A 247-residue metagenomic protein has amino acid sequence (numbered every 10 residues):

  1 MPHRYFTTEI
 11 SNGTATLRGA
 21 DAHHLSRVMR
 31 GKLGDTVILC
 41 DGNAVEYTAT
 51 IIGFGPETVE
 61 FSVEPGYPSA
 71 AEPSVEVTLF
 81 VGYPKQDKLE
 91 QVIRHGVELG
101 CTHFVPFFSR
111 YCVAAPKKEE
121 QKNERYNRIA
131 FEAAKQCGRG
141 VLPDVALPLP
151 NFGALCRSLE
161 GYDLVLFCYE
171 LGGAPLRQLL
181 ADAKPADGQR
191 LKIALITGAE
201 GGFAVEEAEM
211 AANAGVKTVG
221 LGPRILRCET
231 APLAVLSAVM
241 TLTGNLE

Functional and structural regions predicted by a protein language model:
M1-P68: N-terminal positively charged helical leader segments and presequences
A15-L17, S74-T78, L191-A194, A212-L221: Glycine/charged-rich beta-loop-alpha catalytic/anionic-binding loops adjacent to active sites
L25, L89-V92, E207: Hydrophobic side chains in well-ordered alpha-helices
V37, S62, A71-L79, K184: Mobile, glycine- and charge-enriched loop segments and immediately flanking short secondary-structure elements within
P68-F167: RNA substrate-binding interface of SAM-dependent RNA methyltransferases
Y162-A208, V216-G220: Active-site/ligand-binding-proximal alpha/beta "capping" segment
V205-E247: Structured adenosyl-cofactor binding patch, chiefly the S-adenosyl-L-methionine
